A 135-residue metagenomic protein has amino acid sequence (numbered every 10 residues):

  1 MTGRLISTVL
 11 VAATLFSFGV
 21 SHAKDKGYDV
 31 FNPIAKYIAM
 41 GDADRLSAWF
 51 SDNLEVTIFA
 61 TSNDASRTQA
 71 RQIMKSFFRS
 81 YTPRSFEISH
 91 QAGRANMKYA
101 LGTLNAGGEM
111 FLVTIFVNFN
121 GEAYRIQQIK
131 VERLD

Functional and structural regions predicted by a protein language model:
T2-K36, A48: Short, low-complexity N-terminal intrinsically disordered segments enriched in polar/charged residues
D25-D29, K36, D44, S89-N96 (+1 more regions): Exposed acidic/polar residues on beta-strands and adjacent loops within beta-sheet cores, strongest in beta-propeller
G27-V30, I34, D42, Q69-M74: Stable alpha-helical elements in mature extracytoplasmic
D42-N53: Short, well-ordered alpha-helical segments enriched in acidic and aromatic residues
E55-N63: A short gly/proline-enriched turn/hairpin at secondary-structure junctions
R71-M110: Surface-exposed, charged secondary-structure patches
M110-D135: Short beta-strand edge/turn micro-motifs at domain boundaries
